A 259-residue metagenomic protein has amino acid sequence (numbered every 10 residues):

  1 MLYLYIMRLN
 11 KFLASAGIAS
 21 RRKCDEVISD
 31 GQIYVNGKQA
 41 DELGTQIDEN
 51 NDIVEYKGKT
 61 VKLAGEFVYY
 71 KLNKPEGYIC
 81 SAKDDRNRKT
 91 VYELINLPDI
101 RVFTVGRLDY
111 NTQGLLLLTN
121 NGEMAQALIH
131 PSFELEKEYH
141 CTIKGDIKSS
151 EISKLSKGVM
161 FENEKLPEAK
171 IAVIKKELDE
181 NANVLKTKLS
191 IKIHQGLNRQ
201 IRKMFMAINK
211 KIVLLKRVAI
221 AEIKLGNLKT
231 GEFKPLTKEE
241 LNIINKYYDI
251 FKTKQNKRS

Functional and structural regions predicted by a protein language model:
Y3-S259: Basic, flexible Lys/Arg- and Gly-enriched helix-loop patches that mediate nucleic-acid binding at interfaces with rRNA
